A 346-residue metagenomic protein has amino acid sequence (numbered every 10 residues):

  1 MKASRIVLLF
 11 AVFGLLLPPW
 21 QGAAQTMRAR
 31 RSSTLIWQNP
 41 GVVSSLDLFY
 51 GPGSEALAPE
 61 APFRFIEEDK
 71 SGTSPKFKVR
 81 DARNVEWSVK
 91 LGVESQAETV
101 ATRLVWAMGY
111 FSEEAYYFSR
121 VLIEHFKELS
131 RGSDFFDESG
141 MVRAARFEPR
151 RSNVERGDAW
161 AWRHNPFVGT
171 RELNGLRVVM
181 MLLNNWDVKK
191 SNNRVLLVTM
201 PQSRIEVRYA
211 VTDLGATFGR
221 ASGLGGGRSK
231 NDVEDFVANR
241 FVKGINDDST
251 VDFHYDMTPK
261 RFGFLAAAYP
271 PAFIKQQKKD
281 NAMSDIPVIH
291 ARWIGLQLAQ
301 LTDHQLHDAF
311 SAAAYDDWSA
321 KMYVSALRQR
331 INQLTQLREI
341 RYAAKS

Functional and structural regions predicted by a protein language model:
K2-I66, D81, L296-S346: Regulatory N- and C-terminal appendages and interdomain linkers associated with kinase/kinase-like NTP transferase
S4, F111-E113, S191: A local structural micro-motif
G51-W162: Conserved ATP-binding subdomain of kinase catalytic cores across diverse folds
S71, V93-A97, F167-N174, N184-W186 (+5 more regions): Extracytoplasmic/periplasmic, Sec-exported soluble proteins
K76, E98, T102, L176-V179 (+3 more regions): Extracytoplasmic/secreted envelope proteins and their assembly/folding machinery, especially bacterial periplasmic
A97-E98, R103, E155-N239: Conserved kinase catalytic-core segment
M200-S346: C-terminal catalytic region of ATP-dependent kinase domains
